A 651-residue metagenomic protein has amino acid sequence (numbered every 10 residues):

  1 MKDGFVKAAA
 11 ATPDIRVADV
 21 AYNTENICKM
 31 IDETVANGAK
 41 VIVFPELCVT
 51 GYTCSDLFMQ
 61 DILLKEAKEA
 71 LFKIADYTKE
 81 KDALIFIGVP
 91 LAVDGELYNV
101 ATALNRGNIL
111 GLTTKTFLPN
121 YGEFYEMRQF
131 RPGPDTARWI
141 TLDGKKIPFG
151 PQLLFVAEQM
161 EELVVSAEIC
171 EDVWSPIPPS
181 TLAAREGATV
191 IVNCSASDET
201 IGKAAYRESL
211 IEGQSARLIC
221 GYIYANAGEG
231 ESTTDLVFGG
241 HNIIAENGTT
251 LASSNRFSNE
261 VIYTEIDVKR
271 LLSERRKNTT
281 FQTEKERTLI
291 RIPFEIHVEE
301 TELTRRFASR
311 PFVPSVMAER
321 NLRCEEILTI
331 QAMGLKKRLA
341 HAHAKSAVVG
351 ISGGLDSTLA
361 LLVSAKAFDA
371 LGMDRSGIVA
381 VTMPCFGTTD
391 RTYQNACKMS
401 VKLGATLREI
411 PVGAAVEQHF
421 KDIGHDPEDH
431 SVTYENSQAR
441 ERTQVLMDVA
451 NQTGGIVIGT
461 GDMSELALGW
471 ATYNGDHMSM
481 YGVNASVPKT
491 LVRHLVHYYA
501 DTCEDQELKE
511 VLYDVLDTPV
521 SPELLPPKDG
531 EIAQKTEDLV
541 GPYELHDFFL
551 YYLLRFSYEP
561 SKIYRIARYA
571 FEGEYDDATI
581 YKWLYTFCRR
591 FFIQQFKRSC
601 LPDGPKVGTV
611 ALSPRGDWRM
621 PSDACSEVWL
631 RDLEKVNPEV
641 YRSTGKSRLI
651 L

Functional and structural regions predicted by a protein language model:
M1-G350, K366-R375, L407: Enzyme catalytic cores with a strong preference for nitrogen-chemistry domains
V6-K7, N23, E161-L163, I219-C220 (+5 more regions): ATP/NTP-dependent adenylation/nucleotidyl-transfer catalytic domains that generate, transfer, or process NMP-activated
